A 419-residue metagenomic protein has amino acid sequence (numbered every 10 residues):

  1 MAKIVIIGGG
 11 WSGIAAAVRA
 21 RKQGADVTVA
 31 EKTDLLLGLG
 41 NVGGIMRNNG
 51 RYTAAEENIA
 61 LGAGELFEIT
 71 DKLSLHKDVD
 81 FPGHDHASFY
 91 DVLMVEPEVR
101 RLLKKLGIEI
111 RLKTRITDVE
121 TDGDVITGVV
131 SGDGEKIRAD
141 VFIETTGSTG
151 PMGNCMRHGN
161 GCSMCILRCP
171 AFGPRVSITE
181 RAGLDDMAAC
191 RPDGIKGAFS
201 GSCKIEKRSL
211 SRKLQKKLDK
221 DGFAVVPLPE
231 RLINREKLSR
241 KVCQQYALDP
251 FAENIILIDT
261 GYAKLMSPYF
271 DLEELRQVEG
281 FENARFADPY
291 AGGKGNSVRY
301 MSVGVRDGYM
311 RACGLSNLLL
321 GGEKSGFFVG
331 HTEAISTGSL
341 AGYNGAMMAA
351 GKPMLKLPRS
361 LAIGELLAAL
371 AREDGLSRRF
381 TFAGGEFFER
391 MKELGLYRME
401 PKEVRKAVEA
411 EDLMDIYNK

Functional and structural regions predicted by a protein language model:
K3-T28: N-terminal Rossmann-like FAD-binding beta1-loop-alpha1 element of flavoenzymes
G10-W11, L35, K324-S325: Residue-level detector of alpha-helix initiation sites
A25-D26, A30-D118, P151-N154, G159-G201 (+1 more regions): Conserved N-terminal/central alpha/beta ligand/cofactor-binding core
I110-P250, Y262-F270, E274: Predominantly flavin-linked oxidoreductase catalytic cores and closely associated redox partners
V242-D249, K294-F328, A371-F382: FAD-binding beta-loop-beta segment adjacent to the flavin cofactor pocket
G326-A346: A conserved FAD-binding loop/helix module that cradles the flavin
A346-T381: Active-site-proximal substrate-binding core of FAD-dependent oxidoreductases
S377-K419: C-terminal auxiliary extensions adjacent to catalytic cores
